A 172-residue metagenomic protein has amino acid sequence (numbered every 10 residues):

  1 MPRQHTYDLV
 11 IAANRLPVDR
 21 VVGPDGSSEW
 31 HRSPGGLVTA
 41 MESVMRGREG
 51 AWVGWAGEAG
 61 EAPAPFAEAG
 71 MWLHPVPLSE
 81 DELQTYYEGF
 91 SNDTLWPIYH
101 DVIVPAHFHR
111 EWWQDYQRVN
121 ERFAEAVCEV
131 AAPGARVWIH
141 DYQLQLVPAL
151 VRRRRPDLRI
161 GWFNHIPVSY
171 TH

Functional and structural regions predicted by a protein language model:
M1-D81: N-terminal low-complexity, Ser/Thr- and acidic-residue-enriched intrinsically disordered segments
P2, A126-A131, R152-R153: A short acidic-Thr-Gly-centered motif at the start of a beta-strand
V10-A13, V137-W138, R153-P167: Active-site proximal beta-strand in glycosyltransferases
M45-R48, A131, R155: A structural signal for short coil/turn segments at secondary-structure junctions
E82-R136: Conserved nucleotide-sugar donor-binding subdomain of glycosyltransferases
D141-L144: Short His-centered aromatic/hydrophobic patch
L146-V151: A short acidic, amphipathic alpha-helical/loop segment
T171-H172: Conserved small/polar residues in nucleotide/adenosyl-binding loops
